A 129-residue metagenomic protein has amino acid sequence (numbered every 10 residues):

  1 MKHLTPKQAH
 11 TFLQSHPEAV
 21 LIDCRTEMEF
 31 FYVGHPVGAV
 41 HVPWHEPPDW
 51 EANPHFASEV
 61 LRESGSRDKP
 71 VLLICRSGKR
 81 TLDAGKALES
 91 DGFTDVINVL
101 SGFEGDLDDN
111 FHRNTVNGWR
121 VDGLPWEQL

Functional and structural regions predicted by a protein language model:
M1-V20, E27-P70, T81-L129: Rhodanese-like catalytic fold shared by cysteine-dependent sulfurtransferases and DSP/PTP-type phosphatases
L73-I74: Short, surface-exposed ligand- or partner-binding patches at beta-edge/loop junctions that are enriched in aromatics
